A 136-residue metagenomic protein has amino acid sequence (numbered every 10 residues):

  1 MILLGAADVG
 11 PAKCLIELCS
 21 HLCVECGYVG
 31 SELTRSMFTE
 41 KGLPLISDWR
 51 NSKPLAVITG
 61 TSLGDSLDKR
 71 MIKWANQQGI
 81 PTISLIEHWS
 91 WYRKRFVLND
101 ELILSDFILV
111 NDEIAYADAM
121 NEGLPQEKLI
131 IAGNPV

Functional and structural regions predicted by a protein language model:
I2-V136: Active-site and donor-binding regions of nucleotide-sugar-utilizing enzymes
